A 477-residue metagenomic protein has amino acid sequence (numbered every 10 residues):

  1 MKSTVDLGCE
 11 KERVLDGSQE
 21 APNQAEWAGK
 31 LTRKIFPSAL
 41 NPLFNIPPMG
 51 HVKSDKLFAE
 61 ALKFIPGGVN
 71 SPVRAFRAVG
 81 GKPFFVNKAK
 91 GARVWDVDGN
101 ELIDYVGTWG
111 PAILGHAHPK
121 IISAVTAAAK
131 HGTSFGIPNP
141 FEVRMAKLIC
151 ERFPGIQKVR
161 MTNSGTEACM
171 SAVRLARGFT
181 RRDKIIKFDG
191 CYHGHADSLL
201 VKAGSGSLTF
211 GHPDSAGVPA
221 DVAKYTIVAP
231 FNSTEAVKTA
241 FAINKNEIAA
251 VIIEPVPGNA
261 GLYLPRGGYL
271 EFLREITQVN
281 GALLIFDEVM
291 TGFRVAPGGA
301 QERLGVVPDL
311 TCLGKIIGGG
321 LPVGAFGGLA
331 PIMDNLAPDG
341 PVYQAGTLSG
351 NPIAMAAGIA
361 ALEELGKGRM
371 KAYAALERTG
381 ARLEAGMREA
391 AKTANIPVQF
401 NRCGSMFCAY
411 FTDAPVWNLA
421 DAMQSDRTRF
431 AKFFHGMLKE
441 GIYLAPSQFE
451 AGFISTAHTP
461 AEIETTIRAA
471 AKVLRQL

Functional and structural regions predicted by a protein language model:
F36, P42, I46-P47, R468: Residues marking helix boundaries in flexible regions
M49-L477: Conserved N-terminal phosphate-binding loop of PLP-dependent enzymes in the Aspartate aminotransferase
